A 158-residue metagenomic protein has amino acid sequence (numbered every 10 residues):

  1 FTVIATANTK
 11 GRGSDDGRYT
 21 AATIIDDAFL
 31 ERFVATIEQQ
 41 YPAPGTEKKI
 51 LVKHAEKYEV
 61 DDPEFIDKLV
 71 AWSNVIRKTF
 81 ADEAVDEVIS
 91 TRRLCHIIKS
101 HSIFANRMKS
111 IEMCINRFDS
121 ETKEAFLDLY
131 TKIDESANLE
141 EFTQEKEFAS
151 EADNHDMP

Functional and structural regions predicted by a protein language model:
F1-P158: C-terminal regulatory/interaction module of P-loop NTP-utilizing enzymes
